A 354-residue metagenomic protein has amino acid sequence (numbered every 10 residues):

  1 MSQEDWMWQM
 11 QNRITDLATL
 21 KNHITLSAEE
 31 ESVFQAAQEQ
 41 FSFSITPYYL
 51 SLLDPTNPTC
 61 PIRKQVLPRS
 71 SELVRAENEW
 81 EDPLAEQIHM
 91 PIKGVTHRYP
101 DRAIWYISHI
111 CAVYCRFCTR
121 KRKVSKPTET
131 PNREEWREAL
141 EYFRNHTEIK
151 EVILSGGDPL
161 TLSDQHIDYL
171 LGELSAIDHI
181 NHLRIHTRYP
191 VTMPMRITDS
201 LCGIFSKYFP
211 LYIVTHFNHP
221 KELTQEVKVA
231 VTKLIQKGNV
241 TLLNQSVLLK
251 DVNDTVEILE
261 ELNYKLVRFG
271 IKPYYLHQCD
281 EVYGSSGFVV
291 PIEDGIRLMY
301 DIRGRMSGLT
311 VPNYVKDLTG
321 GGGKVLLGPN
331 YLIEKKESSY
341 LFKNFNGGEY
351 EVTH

Functional and structural regions predicted by a protein language model:
M1-H97: Flexible, acidic/Gly-rich N-terminal and inter-domain linker regions that tether and position cofactor-handling modules
S44, R297-H354: C-terminal accessory regions of radical SAM enzymes
Y49, C115, Y274: Conserved, mostly hydrophobic/aromatic
M90-K93, A103-Y106, R137-Y142: Short, charged beta->alpha transition segments
H97-E134, I185: Canonical Radical SAM [4Fe-4S] cluster-binding loop centered on the CxxxCxxC motif and its immediate flanking residues
H109-C111, D158, Y189, H219 (+1 more regions): Short, flexible loop/turn elements at secondary-structure junctions
R137-T147, E151, L160-M306: Conserved AdoMet/S-adenosylmethionine-binding subsite of the radical SAM
